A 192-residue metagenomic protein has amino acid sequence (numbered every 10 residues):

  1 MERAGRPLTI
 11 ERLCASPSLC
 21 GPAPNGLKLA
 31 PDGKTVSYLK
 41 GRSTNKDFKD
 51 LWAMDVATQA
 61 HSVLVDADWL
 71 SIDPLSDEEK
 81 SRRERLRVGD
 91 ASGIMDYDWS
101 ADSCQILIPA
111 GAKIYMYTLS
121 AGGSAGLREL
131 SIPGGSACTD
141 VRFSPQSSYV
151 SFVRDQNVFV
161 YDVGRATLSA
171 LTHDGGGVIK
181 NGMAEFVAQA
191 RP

Functional and structural regions predicted by a protein language model:
M1-P192: Beta-propeller folds
